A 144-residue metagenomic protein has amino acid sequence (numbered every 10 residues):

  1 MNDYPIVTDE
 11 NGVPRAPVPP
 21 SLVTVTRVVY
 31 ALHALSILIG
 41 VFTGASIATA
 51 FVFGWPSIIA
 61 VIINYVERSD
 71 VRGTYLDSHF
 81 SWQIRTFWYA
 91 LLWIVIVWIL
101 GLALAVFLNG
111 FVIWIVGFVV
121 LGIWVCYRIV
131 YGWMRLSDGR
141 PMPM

Functional and structural regions predicted by a protein language model:
M1-T24, R140-M144: Low-complexity, intrinsically disordered extramembrane tails and loops of integral membrane proteins
R15-V18, T49, V66, V120: A general structural-boundary detector
T24-V61, I84-I129: Hydrophobic alpha-helical transmembrane segments in multi-pass membrane proteins
V61-N64, R135: Residue-level signal for well-ordered alpha-helical scaffold segments within enzymatic catalytic domains
R68-W88, L136-M144: Amphipathic, cytosolic membrane-interfacial segments at TM-TM junctions
